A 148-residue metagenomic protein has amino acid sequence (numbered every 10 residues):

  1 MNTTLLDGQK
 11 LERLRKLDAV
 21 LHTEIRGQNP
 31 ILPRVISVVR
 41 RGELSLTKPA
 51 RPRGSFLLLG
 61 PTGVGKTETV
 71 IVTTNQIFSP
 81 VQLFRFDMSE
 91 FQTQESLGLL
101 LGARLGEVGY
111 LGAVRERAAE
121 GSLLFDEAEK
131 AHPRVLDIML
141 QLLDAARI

Functional and structural regions predicted by a protein language model:
M1-I148: AAA+ P-loop NTPase nucleotide-binding core of proteostasis motors
